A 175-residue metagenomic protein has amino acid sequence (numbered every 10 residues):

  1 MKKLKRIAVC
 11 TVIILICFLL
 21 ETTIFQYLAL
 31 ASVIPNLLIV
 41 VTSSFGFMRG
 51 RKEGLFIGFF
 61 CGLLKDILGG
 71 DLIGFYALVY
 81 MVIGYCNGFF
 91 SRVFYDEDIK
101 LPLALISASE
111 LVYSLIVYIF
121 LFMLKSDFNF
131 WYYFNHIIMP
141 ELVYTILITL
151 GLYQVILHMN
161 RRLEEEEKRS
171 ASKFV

Functional and structural regions predicted by a protein language model:
M1-V175: Terminal, non-globular segments
